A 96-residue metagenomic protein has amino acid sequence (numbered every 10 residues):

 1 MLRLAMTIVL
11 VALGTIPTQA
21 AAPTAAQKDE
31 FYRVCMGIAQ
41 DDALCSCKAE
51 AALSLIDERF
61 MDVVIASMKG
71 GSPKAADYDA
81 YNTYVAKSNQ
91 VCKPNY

Functional and structural regions predicted by a protein language model:
M1-A20: Classic N-terminal secretory signal peptides
A20-N95: Post-signal/leader-peptide non-cytosolic segments of secretory proteins
